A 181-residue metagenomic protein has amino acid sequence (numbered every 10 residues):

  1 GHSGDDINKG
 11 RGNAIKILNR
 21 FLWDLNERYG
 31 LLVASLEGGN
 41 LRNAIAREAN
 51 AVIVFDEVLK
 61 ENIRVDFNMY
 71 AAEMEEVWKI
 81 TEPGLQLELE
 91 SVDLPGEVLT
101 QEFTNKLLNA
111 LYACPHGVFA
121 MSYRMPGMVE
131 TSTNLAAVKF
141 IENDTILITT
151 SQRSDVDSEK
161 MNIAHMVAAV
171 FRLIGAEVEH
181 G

Functional and structural regions predicted by a protein language model:
G1-R153: Midchain, well-structured core segments that form catalytic/ion-binding scaffolds
S158-E177: Redox- and metal-dependent alpha/beta enzyme cores, enriched for Fe-S-associated oxidoreductases and cofactor-handling
E179-G181: Short acidic alpha-helical/loop segments enriched in Asp/Glu that coordinate divalent cations
